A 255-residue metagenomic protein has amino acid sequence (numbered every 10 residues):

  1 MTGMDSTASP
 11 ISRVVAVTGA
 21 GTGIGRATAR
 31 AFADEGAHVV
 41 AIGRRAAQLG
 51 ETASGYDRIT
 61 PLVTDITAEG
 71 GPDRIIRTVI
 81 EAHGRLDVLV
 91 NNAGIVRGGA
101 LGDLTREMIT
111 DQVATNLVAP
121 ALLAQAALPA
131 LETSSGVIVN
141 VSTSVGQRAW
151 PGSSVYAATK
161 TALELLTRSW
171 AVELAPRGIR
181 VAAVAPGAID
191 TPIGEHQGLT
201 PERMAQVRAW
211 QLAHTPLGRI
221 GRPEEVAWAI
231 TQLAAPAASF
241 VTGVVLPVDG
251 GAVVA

Functional and structural regions predicted by a protein language model:
T2-S6, R148, T231, T242-A255: Short C-terminal tail/terminal secondary-structure segment of NAD(P)H-dependent dehydrogenase/reductase domains
G21-G23: Conserved glycine-rich cofactor-binding loop
V90, A175, R180, V241-G243: Short, small/polar-rich loop/turn modules that mediate ligand/substrate recognition or access, typified
A100-L101, M108-V113, Q211: Substrate-binding pocket helix/loop in short-chain dehydrogenase/reductase
A124, T159, T167: Active-site helix of classical SDR
P129, V172-P176, S239: Alpha-helical segment proximal to the catalytic Tyr-Lys
T143: Residue(s) in the substrate-gating loop at a strand-loop-helix junction that position the organic substrate next
